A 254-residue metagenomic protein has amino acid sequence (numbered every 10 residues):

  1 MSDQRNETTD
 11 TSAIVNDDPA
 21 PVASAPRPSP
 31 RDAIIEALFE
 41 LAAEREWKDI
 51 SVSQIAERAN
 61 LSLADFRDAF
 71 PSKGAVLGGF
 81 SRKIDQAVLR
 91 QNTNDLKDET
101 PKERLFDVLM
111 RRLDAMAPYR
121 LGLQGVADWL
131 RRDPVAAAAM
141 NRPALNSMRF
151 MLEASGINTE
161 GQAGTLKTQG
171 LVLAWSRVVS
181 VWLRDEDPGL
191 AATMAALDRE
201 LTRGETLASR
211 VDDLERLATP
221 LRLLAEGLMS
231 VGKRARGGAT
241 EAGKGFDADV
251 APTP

Functional and structural regions predicted by a protein language model:
S2, L41-G79: Helix-turn-helix
S2-D18, R184-P254: C-terminal peripheral helix-coil segments that are non-catalytic and often amphipathic
S2-R45, Q54: Basic, helix-initiating cap at the start of DNA-binding domains
A33, Q54, D107, G125 (+3 more regions): Amphipathic alpha-helical interaction segments
S51, Q124-V126, E160: Short, hydrophobic secondary-structure boundary micro-motifs
G79, T93-D128, R132, R142-P143: Hydrophobic alpha-helical connector segments
S81-V88: Short, basic, alpha-helical segments at the C-terminal edge of helix-turn-helix-like DNA-binding modules
P134-I157, T165-S180, A195, R199-T206: Amphipathic alpha-helical packing segments from all-alpha helical-bundle domains
